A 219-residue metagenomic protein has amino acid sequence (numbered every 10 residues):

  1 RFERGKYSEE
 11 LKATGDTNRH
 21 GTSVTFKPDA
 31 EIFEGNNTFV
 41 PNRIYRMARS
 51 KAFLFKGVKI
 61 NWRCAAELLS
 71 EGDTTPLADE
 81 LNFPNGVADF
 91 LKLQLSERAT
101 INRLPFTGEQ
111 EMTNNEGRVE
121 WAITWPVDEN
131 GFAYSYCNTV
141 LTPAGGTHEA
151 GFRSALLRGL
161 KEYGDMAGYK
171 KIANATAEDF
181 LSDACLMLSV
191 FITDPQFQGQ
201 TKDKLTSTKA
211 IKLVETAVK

Functional and structural regions predicted by a protein language model:
R1-P84, D89-F90: GHKL-type ATPase core
F2-K6, T38-P41, N85, S96-N102 (+2 more regions): A short linear-motif detector with a strong N-terminal bias
A13-N18, S50-F53, E109-N115, T176-L181: A general structural signal for short secondary-structure junctions and capping/turn motifs
G21-E31, K59-R63, S70-T74, A99-T100 (+3 more regions): Short acidic (Asp/Glu) and glycine-rich catalytic loops that position anionic groups and cofactors
P41, M47, K51-F53, I60-N61 (+5 more regions): Duplex nucleic acid-engaging cores and interfaces of nucleic-acid transaction enzymes
F55-N61, S96-E111, L160-E178: Active-site phosphate-binding and catalytic loops of NTP-dependent enzymes
T74-N115: Extended amphipathic alpha-helical scaffolds
N115-K219: GHKL/Bergerat-fold ATPase module
